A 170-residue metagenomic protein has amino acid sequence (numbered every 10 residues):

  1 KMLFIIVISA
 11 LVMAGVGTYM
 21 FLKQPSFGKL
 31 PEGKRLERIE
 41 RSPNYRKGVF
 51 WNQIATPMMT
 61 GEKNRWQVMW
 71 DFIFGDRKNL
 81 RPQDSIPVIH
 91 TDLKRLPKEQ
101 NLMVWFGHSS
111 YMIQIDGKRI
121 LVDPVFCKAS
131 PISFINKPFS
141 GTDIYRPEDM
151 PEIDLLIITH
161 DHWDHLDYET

Functional and structural regions predicted by a protein language model:
K1-S130, I135-K137, D143-D149: Metallo-beta-lactamase
I132-P138, I157-H162: Short, flexible loop segments at the rims of nucleotide/cofactor-binding pockets, characterized by
Y145-T170: Di-metal (Zn2+ and/or Mg2+/Mn2+) metal-binding site signature of metallo-dependent hydrolases with the MBL/beta-CASP
